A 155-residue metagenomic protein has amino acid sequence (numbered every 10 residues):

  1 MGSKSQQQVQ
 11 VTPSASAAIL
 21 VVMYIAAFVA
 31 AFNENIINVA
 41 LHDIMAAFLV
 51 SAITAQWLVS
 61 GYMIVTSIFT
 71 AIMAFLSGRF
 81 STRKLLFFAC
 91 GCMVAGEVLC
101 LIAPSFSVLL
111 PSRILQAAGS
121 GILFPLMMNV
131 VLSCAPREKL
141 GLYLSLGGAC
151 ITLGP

Functional and structural regions predicted by a protein language model:
G2-P155: Transmembrane-helix bundle of Major Facilitator Superfamily
